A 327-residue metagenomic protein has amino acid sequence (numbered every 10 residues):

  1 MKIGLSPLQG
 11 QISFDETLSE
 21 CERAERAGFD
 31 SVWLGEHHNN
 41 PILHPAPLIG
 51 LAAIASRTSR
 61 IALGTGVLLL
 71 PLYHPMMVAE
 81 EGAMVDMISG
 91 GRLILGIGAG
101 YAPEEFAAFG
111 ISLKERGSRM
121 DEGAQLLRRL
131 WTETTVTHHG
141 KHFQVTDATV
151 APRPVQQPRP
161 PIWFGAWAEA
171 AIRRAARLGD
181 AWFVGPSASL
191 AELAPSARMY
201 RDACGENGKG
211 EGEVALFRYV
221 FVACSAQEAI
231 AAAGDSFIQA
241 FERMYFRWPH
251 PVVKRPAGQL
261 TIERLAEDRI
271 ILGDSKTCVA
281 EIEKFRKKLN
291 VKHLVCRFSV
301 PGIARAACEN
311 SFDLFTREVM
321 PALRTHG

Functional and structural regions predicted by a protein language model:
M1-T65, Q157-P160: N-terminal beta1-alpha1-beta2 module of alpha/beta enzyme domains
I3-P7, V32-L34, L63-T65, L93-I97 (+4 more regions): Hydrophobic faces of well-ordered beta-strands that scaffold small-molecule active sites in alpha/beta enzyme cores
G4-D15, L68-M76, Q156-W167, A266-S275: Active-site mouth loops of central-metabolism enzymes
I12-R23, E81, A166-R174, T277-K284: Short, acidic/polar
E25-R26, L51-R60, G82, D86-L93 (+3 more regions): Acidic (Asp/Glu)-rich catalytic clusters
P45-T65, R119, G123, F315-G327: Alpha-helix-loop-beta-strand connector modules within alpha/beta enzyme cores
H74-A181, L190-E211: Internal, glycine-rich beta/alpha segment that forms the wall or movable "lid" of small-molecule/cofactor binding
K114-V150, A191-H293, M320-G327: An alpha-helical appendage that flanks or caps ligand/catalytic pockets
